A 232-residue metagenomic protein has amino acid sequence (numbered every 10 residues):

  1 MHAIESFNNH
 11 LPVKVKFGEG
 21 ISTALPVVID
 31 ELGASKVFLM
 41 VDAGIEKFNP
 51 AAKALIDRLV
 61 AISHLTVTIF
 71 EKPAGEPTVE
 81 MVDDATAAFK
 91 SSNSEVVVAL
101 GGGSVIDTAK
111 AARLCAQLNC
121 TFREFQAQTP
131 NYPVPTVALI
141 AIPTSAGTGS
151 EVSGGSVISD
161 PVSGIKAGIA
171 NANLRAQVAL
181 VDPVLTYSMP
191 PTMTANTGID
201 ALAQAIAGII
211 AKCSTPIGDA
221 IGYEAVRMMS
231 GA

Functional and structural regions predicted by a protein language model:
M1-V96: ATP/NTP phosphate-donor binding region
V13-G18, K47, A74-P77, S104 (+4 more regions): Catalytic cores of large soluble enzymes that bind and process phosphate-bearing ligands
V41, G101, S159: Short beta-strand/turn micro-motifs composed of small residues that flank or help shape donor/cofactor-binding pockets
A54-L55, D84-T86, V105-L118, V152-S153: Short Gly/Thr/Asp-enriched flexible loops that form oxyanion-binding sites at enzyme active sites
F89, S94-A112, T144-E151: Glycine/serine-rich anion-binding loops at beta->alpha junctions that coordinate negatively charged ligand groups
Q117-P216: A glycine/threonine-rich phosphate-anchoring loop and its flanking beta-alpha core in nucleotide/phosphate-binding
G208-A232: Active-site segments that bind and position negatively charged phosphate/pyrophosphate groups
